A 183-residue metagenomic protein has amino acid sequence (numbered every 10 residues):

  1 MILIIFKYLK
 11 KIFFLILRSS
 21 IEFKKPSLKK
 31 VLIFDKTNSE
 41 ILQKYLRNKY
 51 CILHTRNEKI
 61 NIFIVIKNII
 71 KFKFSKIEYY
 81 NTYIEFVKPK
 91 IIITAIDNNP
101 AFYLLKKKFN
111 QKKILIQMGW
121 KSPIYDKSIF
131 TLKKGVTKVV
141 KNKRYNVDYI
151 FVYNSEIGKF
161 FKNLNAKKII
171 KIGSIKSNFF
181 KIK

Functional and structural regions predicted by a protein language model:
I4-F180: Active-site and donor-binding regions of nucleotide-sugar-utilizing enzymes
K183: Donor-nucleotide binding loops and adjacent catalytic segments primarily of GT-B fold Leloir glycosyltransferases
